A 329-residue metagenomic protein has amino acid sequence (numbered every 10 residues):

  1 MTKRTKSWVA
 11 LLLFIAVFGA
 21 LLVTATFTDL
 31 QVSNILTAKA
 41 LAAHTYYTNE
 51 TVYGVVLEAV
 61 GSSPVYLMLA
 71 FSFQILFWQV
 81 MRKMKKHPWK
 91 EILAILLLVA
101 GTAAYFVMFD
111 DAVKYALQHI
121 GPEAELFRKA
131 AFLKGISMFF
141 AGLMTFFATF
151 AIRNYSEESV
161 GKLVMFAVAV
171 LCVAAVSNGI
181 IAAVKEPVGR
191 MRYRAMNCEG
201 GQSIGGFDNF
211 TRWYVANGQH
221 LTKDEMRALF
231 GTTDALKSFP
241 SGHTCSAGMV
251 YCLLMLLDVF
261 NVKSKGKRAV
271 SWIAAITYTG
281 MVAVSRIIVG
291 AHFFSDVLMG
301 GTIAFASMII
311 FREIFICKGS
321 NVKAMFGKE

Functional and structural regions predicted by a protein language model:
T2-I15, W213-E329: Membrane-embedded catalytic cores of phosphoryl/pyrophosphoryl-handling enzymes
T2-T5, Q79-K90, N154-M165, N261-G266: Membrane-interface helix-boundary motifs at transmembrane edges
K3-W78, M84-F140, K185-Y193: N-terminal transmembrane-helix/juxtamembrane module of multi-pass inner/ER membrane proteins
T26, N178-A182, E186, F305-I309 (+1 more regions): Transmembrane alpha-helical segments of multi-pass membrane transport proteins and ion-pumping complexes
S33-V52, E199-A235: Extracytosolic (periplasmic/ER-lumenal) interhelical loops and adjacent juxtamembrane/interface segments of multi-pass
S63-F77, I136-A151, G248-C252, T302-K318: Hydrophobic cores of alpha-helical transmembrane segments in multi-pass inner/ER membrane proteins, independent
H87-F106, K162-V176, W272-T277: Transmembrane alpha-helical segments of multi-pass membrane proteins
A151-P187, R194: Interfacial segments of alpha-helical transmembrane regions
